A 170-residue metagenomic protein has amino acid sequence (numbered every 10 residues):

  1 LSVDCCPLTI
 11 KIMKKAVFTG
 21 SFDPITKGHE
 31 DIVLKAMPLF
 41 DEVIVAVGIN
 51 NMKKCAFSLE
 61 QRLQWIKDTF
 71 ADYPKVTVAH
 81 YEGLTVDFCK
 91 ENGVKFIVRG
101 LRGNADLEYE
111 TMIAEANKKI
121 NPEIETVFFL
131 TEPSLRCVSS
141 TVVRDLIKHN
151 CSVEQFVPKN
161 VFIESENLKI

Functional and structural regions predicted by a protein language model:
D4, T9-I170: Nucleotidyltransferase catalytic core that binds NTPs
